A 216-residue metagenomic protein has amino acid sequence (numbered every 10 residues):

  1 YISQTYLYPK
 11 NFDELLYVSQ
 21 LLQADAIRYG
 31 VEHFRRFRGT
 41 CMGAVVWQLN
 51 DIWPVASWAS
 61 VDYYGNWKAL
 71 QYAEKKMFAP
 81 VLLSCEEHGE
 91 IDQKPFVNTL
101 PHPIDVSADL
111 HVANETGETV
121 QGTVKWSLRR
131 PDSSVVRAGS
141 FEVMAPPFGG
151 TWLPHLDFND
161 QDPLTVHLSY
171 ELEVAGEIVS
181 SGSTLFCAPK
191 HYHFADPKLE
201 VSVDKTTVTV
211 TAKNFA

Functional and structural regions predicted by a protein language model:
Y1-Q121, V136-A138: Substrate-binding clefts and catalytic carboxylate motifs of secreted carbohydrate-active enzymes
A108-N114, Y170, T207-A212: Buried hydrophobic-core signal for structured, non-transmembrane domains
H111-V112, G150-A195: Terminal connector regions
A113-T119, R129-P131, T211-F215: Short solvent-exposed strand-capping/beta-turn motif centered on an Asx-Ser/Thr pair
G122, V136-G139, I178-S183: Extracellular and select intracellular beta-sandwich modules with Ser/Thr-enriched, small-residue motifs on
S127-L164: Intrinsically disordered, low-complexity Pro/Gly/Ser/Thr-rich segments with frequent PxxP/GP/PP motifs and embedded
D196-A216: C-terminal accessory/binding modules appended to enzymatic or scaffolding proteins
